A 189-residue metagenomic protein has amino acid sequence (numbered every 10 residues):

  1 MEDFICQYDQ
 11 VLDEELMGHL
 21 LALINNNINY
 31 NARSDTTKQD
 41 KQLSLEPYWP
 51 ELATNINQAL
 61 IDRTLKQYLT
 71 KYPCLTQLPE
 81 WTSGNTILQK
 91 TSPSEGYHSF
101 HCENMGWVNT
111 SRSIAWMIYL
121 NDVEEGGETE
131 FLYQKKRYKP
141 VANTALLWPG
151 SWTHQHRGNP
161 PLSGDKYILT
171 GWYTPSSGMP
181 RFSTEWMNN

Functional and structural regions predicted by a protein language model:
M1-N85, T91, N189: Non-heme Fe(II)/2-oxoglutarate
L23-I24, L60-T64, S113-L120, S177: Short, Φ-rich (hydrophobic/aromatic) sequence segments
W81-S83, P93-Y97, S111-S113: Short connector loops at helix/strand junctions that flank enzyme active sites, especially segments positioning acidic
L88-T91, G106-E125: Short, conserved beta-strand element in jelly-roll/cupin
Y97-M105: Histidine-centered catalytic micro-motifs
R112, E125-N189: Catalytic core of Fe(II)/2-oxoglutarate
